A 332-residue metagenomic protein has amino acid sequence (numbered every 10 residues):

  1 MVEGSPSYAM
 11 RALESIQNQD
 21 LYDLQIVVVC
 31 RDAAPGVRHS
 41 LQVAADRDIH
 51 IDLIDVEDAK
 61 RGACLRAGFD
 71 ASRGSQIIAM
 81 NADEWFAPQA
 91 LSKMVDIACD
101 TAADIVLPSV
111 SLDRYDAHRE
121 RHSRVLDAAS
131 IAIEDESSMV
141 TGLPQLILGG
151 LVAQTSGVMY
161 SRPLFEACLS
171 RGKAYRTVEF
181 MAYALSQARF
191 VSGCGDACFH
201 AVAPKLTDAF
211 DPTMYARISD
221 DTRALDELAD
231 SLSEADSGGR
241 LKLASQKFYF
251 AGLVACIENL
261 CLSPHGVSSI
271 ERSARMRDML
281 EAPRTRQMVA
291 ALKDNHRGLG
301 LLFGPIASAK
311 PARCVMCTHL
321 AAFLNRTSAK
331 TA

Functional and structural regions predicted by a protein language model:
G4-N18, G36: Short, well-formed alpha-helical segments that are part of the catalytic scaffolds of diverse glycosyltransferases
Q17-E57: Acidic donor-binding segment of Leloir-type glycosyltransferases
R31, M80-A82: Active-site acidic Asp-centered loop
V56-S72: Glycine-rich, basic loop-to-helix element that forms the pyrophosphate-binding segment of sugar-nucleotide handling
I77: Short aromatic/hydrophobic "clamp" motif used to bind/position activated sugar donors
E84, A102-A103, L262-A332: Membrane-interface aromatic/basic loop that binds lipid-linked glycans or pyrophosphate carriers, typified by
W85-C194, A201-M214: Donor-binding/catalytic cores of nucleotide-activated saccharide and glycerol-phosphate transferases/polymerases
D196-K205, F210-D236, L262-T285: Catalytic core of nucleotide-sugar-dependent glycosyltransferases
